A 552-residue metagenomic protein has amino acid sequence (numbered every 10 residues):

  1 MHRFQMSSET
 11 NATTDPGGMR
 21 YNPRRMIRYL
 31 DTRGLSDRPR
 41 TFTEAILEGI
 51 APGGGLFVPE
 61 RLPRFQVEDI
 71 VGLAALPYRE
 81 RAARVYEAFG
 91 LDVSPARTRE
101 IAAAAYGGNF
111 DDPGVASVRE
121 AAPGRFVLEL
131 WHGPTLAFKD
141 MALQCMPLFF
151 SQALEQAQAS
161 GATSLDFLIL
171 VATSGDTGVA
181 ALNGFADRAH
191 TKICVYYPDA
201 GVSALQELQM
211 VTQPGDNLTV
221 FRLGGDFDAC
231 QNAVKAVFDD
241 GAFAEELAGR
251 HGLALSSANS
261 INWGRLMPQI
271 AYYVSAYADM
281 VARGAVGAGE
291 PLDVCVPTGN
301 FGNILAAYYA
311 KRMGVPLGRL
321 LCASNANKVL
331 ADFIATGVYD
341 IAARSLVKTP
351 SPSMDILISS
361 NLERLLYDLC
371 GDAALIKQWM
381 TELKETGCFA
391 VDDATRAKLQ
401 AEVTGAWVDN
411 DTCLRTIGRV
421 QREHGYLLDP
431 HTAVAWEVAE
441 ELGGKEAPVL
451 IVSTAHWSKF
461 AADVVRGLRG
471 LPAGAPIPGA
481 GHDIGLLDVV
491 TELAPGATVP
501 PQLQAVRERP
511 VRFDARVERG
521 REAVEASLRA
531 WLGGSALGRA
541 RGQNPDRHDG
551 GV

Functional and structural regions predicted by a protein language model:
F4, R20-V552: PLP-dependent amino-acid enzyme catalytic core
S7-S8: Low-acidity, Ser/Thr- and Arg-rich intrinsically disordered low-complexity segments
D15-G17: Positively charged N-terminal leader segments that act as targeting/secretion signals
